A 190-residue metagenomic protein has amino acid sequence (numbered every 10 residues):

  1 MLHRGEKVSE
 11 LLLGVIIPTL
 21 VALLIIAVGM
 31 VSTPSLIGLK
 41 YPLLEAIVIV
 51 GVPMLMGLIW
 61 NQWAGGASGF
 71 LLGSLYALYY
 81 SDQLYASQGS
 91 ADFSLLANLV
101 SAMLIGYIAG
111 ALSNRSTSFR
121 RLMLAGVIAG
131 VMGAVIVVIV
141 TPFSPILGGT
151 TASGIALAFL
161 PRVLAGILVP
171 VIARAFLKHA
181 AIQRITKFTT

Functional and structural regions predicted by a protein language model:
M1-I59, W63: Hydrophobic transmembrane alpha-helices
P18-S32, F70-Q83, A129-V140: Aromatic-anchored segments of alpha-helical transmembrane domains
M30-L43, Y85-M103, Y107-T190: Membrane-embedded alpha-helical hairpins and interfacial helices in multi-pass inner-membrane proteins
L55-L72, R115-R121: Membrane-helix interface "capping/anchor" motifs
G57-L58, A77, S81, G110 (+1 more regions): Transmembrane helix-loop junction
A64-A97: Outer-membrane beta-barrel domain signature
